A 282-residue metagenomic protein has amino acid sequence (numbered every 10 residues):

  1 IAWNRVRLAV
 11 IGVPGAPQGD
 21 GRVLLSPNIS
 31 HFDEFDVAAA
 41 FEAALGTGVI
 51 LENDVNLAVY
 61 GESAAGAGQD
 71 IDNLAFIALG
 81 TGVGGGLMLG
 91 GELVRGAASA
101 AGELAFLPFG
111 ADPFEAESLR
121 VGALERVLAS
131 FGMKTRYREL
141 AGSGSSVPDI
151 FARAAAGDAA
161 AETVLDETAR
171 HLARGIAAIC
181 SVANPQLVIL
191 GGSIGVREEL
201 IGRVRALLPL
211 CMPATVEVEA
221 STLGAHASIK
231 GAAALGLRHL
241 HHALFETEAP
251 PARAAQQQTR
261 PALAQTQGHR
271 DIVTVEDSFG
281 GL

Functional and structural regions predicted by a protein language model:
I1-V10, Q18-R22, A43-T47, G61-D72 (+3 more regions): ATP-binding/phosphotransfer module of carbohydrate and carboxylate kinases, centering on a glycine-rich
L8-V10, N73-A78, G84-G86: Short glycine-aspartate micro-motif
L24-S30: Short glycine-enriched, charge-decorated loop/helix-capping segments at active-site entrances that position
V49-N53: General beta-strand structural signal in soluble alpha/beta enzymes
D54, G80: Active-site glycine-centered loops adjacent to acidic/histidine catalytic or metal-binding residues that shape
V55-V59: Active-site-adjacent loop/helix segments that line or gate small-molecule/cofactor pockets in enzymes
L89-G90: A cytosolic small-molecule/anion-sensing beta-strand core signal
A100-P113: A short, polar/charged loop-to-alpha-helix boundary motif
